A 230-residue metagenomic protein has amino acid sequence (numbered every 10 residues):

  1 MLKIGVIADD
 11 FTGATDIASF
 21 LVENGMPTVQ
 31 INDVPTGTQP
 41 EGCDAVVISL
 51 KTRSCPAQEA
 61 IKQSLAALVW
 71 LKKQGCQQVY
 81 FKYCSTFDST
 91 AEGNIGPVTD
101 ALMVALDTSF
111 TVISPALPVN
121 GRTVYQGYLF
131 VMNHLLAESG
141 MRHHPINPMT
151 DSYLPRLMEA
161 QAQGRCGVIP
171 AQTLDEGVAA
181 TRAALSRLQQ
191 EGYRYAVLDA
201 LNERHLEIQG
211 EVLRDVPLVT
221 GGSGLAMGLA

Functional and structural regions predicted by a protein language model:
M1-L2, A60, L68-L206: Cap/lid and interdomain-hinge subdomains that line or gate substrate/regulatory clefts in soluble alpha/beta enzymes
L2-E41, K62-S64, S114-V119: N-terminal basic/disordered segments at the start of proteins
G13-I17, H205-L206, G228: Short glycine/serine/threonine-rich phosphate/pyrophosphate-binding segments that cradle anionic phosphate groups
A14, T28, A66, K72 (+3 more regions): Hydrophobic alpha/beta core scaffold segments
V22, K72, L213: Anion (oxyanion) recognition and catalysis
A45-S64: Short, structured active-site "lid" loops
L213-A230: Acidic, glycine-rich loop-and-beta core segments that form the ion-binding/anion-interacting portion of active sites
